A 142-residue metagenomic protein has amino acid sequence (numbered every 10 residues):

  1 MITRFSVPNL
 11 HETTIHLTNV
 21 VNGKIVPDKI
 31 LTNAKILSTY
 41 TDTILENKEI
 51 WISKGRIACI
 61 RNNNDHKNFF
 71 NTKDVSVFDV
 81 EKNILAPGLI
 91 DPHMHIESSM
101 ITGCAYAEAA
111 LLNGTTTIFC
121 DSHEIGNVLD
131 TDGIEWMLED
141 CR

Functional and structural regions predicted by a protein language model:
M1-N71: N-terminal metal-binding scaffold of metallo-dependent hydrolase/deaminase domains
I2-T14, C104-R142: Divalent-metal coordination cores built from histidine and acidic residues
G23, T39, R61, G88-L89 (+2 more regions): Glycine-centered flexibility motif
P27-T32, F69-C120: Replace "His-x-His-based motif
L37, H95, H123-E124: Catalytic metal-binding/acid-base residues of hydrolase active sites
L45, S99, N127-D130: Alpha-helix N-cap/helix-start motif
E49, N62, I101-T102, G133: General structural signal for secondary-structure boundaries
I50-I57, I96-E97, E108-L111, L138-E139: Short, low-complexity, polar/charged sequence segments that are solvent-exposed and flexible
